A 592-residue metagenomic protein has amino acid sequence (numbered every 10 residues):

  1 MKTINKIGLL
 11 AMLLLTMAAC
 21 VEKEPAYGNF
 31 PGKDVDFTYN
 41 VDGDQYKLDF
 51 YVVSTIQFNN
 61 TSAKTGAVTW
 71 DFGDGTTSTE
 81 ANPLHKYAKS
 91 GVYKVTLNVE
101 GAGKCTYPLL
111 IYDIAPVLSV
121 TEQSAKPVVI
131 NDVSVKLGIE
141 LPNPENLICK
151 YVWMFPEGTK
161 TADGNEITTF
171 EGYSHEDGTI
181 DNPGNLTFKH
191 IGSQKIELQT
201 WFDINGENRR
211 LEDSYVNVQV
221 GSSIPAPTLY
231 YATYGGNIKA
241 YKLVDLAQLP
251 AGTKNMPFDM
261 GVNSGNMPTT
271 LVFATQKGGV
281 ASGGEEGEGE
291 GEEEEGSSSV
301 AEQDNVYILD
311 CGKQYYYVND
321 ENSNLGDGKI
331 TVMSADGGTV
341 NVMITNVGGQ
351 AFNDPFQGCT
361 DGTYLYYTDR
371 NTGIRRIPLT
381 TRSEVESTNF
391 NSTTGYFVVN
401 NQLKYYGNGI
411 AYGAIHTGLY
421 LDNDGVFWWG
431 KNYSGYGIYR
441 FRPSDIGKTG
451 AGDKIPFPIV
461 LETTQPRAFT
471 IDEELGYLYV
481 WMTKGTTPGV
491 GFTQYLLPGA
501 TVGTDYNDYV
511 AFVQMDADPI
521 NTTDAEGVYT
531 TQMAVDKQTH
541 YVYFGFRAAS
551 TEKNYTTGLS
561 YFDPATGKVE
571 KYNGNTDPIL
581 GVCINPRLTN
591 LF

Functional and structural regions predicted by a protein language model:
C20-P225: Extracellular/lumenal mature domains of secreted and surface-exposed proteins
F202, R210-V262, T270-A274, Q303-I308 (+1 more regions): An edge-strand/N-cap motif at the start of beta-rich repeat modules
T228-A232, N305-I308, Y315-Y317, Y364-Y367 (+3 more regions): Conserved beta-propeller blade signature
G235-V244, Q314-T331, N371-P378, S434-F441 (+2 more regions): Structural motif
L243-L249, V332-G337, I377-T388, F441-T449 (+2 more regions): Short loop/turn segments immediately following beta-strands, especially the blade-tip and inter-blade linker loops
A247-N263, G338-G349, V385-I410, G447-V460 (+2 more regions): A short beta-strand motif characteristic of beta-propeller blades
G265-G284, G296-S297, A301-N305, L309-G312 (+5 more regions): Repeated scaffold domains used in trafficking and secretory/extracellular systems, primarily beta-propellers
R547-F592: Blade-level signature of beta-propeller repeat domains, shared across WD40, Kelch, NHL, RCC1 and BNR/Asp-box propellers
